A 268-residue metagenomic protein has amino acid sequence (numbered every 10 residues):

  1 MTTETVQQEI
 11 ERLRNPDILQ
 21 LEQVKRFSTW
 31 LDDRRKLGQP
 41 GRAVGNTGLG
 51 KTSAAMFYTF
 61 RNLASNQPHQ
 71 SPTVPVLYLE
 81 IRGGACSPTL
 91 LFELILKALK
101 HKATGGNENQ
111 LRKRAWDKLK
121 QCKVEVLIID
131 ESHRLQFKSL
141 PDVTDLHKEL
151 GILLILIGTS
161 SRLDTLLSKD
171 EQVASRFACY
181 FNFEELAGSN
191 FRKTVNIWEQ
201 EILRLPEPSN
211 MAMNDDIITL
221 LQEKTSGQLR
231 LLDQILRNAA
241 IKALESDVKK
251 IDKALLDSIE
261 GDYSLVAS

Functional and structural regions predicted by a protein language model:
M1-Q20, T29, G48, G84 (+3 more regions): C-terminal alpha-helical "lid" subdomain
Q23-K36: Pre-Walker A adenine-sensing motif
L37-T59: Walker A/P-loop nucleotide-binding motif
G45, L146-E171, F181: Sensor-1/coupling segment of RecA-like P-loop NTPase cores
R61-P72, H101: Post-Walker A helix-loop "phosphate-sensing" segment adjacent to the P-loop in P-loop NTPases
V74-A85: A short hydrophobic beta-strand->loop->alpha-helix junction that borders the nucleotide-binding pocket of P-loop NTPases
R82, S160, L166, A178-F191: Conserved AAA+ ATPase "SRH/arginine-finger" region at the nucleotide-binding site
C86-L94, H101-D142, L146-E149, L153 (+3 more regions): Mid-core helix/loop region of P-loop NTP-binding domains shared across ATPases and GTPases
